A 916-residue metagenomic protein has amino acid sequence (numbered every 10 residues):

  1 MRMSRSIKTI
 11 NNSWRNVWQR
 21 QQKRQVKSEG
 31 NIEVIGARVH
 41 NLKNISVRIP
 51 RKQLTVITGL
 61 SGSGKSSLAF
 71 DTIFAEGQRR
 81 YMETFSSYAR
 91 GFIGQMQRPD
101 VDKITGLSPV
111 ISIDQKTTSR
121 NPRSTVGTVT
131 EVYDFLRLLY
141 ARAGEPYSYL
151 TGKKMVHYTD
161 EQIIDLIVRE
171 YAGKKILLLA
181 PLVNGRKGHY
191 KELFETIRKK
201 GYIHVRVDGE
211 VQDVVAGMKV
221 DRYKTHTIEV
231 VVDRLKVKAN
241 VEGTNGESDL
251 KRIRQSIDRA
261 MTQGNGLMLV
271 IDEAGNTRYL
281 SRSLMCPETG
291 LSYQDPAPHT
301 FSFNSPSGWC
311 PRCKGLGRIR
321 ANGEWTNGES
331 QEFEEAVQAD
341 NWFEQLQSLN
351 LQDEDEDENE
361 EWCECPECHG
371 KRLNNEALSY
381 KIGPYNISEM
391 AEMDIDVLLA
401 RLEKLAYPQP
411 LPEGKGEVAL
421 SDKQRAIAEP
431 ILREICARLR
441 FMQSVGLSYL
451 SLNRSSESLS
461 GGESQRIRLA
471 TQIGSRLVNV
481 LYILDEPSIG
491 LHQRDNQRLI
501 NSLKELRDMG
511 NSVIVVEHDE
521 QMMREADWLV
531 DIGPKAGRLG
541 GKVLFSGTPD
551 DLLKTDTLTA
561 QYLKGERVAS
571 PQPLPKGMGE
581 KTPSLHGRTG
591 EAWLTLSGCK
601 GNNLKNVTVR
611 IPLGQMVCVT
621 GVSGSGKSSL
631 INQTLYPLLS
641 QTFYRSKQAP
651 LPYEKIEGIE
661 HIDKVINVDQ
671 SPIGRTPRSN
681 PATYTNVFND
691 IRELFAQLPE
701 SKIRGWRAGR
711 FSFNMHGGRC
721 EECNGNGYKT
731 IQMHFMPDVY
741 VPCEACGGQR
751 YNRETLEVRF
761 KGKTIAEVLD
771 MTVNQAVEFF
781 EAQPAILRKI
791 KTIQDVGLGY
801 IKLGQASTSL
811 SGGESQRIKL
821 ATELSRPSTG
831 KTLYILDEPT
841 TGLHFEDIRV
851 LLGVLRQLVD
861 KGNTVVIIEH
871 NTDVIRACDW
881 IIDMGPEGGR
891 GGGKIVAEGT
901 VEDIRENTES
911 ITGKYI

Functional and structural regions predicted by a protein language model:
R2-R5, I10-P408, E417-S458, S464-V480 (+6 more regions): P-loop/Walker A nucleotide phosphate-binding surfaces of NTP-dependent enzymes
R15, E413-G416, G577-M578, G587-W593: Glycine-biased, low-complexity coil/linker segments
S456, E486-I489, S807, T840-T841: Short loop immediately C-terminal to the Walker-B catalytic DE motif in ABC-type ATPase nucleotide-binding domains
H492-N501, H844-G853: Conserved D-loop/post-Walker B switch-helix segment of ABC ATPase nucleotide-binding domains
Q493, D508-M509, M523-A526, F845 (+2 more regions): Hydrophobic Walker B segment
S512, E525-D531, K535, T864 (+1 more regions): Conserved catalytic segment of ABC-fold P-loop ATPases
V516-H518, I868-H870: H-loop/switch region of ABC-family ATPase nucleotide-binding domains
D531-K564, Y684, D883-Y915: Conserved beta-strand-loop-alpha-helix hinge in the C-terminal portion of ABC ATPase nucleotide-binding domains
